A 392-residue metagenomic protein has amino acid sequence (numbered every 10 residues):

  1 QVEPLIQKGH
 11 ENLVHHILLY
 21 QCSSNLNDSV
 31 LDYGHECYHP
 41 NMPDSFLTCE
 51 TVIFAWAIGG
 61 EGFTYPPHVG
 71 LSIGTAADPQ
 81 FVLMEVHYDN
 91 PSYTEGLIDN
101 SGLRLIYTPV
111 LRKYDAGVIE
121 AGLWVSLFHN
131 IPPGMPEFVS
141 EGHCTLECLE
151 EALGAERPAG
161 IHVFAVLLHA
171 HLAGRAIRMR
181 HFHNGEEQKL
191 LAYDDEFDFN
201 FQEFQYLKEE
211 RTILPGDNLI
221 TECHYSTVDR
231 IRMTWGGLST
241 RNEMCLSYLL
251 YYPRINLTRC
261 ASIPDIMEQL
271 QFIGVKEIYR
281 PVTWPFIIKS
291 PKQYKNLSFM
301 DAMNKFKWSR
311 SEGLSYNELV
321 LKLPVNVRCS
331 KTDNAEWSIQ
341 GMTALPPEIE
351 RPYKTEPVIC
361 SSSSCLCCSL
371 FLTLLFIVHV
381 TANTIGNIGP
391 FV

Functional and structural regions predicted by a protein language model:
Q1-R259, D265, E277: His-enriched metal-coordination microenvironments in redox/metal-binding proteins
H16, L219, C367-T373, I388: Generic N-terminal initiation segments characterized by hydrophobic and/or small/turn-forming residues
C49, F81, L190-A192, I287 (+3 more regions): Short linear sequence motifs
T234-E348: C-terminal effector modules
L345-L372: C-terminal GPI-anchoring signal of eukaryotic secretory precursors
S369-N383: Cleavable N-terminal signal peptides of Sec/SRP-targeted secreted and luminal proteins
V380-V392: C-terminal membrane-anchoring or membrane-association module
